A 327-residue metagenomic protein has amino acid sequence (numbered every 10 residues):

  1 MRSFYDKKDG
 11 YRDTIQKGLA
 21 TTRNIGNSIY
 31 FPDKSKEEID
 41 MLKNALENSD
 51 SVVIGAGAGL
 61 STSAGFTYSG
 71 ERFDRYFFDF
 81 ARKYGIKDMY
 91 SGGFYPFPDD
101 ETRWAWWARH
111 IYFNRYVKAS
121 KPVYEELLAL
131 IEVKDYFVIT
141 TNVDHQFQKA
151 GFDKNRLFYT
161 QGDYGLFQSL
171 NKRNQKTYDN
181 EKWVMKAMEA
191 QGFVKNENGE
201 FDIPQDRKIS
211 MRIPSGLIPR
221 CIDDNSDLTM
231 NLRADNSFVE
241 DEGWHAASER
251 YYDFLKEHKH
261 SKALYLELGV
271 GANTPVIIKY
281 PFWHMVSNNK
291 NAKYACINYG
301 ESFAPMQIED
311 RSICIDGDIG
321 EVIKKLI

Functional and structural regions predicted by a protein language model:
M1-I327: Conserved catalytic alpha/beta core of Sir2/sirtuin-type deacylases, generalized to analogous enzyme cores that bind
